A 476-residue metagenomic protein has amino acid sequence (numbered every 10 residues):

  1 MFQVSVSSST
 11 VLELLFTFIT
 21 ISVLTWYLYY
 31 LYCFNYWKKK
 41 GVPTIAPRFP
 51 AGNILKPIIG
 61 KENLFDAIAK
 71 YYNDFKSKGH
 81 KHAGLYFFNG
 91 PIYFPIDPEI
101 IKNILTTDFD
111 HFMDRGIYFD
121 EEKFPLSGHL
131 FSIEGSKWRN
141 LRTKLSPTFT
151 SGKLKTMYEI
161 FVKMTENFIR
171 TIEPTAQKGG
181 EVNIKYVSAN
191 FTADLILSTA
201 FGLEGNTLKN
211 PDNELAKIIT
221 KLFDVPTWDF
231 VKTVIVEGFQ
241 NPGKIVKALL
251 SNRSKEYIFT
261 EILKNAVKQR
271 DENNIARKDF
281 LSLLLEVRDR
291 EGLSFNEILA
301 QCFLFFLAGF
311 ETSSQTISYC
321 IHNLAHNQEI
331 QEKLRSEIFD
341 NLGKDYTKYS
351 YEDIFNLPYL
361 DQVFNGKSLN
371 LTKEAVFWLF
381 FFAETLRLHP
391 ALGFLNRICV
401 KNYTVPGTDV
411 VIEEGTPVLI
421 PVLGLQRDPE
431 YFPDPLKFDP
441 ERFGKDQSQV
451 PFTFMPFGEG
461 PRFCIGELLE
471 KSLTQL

Functional and structural regions predicted by a protein language model:
F2-L126, S136, N140, I160-T171 (+2 more regions): N-terminal membrane-proximal hinge/A-helix region immediately C-terminal to the signal-anchor transmembrane segment
L14-F16, I45-K70, P91, I117-F201 (+2 more regions): Cytochrome P450 catalytic-domain helical core, especially the substrate-recognition surface and oxygen-activation
L55-P57, K70, T150-G152, T192-A193 (+8 more regions): Conserved cytochrome P450 catalytic core segment spanning the I/J/K helices
P57-H80, E261, N265, T347-D409 (+1 more regions): Conserved cytochrome P450 K-helix E-x-x-R motif and the immediately C-terminal K′/meander segment
F94-P98, F168, A200, A266 (+3 more regions): Hydrophobic, repeat-rich solenoid/adaptor surfaces of innate immune receptors and signaling proteins
S127, P147, K445-T474: Cytochrome P450 heme-thiolate "Cys pocket" and heme-binding signature region
T312-E337, E467-L476: Cytochrome P450 catalytic-core helices
I420-Q447: Conserved cytochrome P450 K-helix/beta-meander segment immediately N-terminal to the heme-binding cysteine loop
